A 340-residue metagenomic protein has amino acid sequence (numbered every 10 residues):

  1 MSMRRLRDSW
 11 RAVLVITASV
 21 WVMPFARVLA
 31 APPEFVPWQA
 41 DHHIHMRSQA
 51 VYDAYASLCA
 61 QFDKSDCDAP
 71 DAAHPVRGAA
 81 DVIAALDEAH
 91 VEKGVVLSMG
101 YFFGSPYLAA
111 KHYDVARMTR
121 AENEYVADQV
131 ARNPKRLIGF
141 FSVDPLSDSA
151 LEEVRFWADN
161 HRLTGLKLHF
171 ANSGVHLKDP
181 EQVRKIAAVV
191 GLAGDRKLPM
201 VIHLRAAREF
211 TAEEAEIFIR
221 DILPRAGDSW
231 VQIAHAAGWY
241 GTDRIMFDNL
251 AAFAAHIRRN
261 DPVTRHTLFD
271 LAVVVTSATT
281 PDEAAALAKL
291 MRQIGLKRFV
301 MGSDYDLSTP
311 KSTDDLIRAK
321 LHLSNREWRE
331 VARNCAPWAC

Functional and structural regions predicted by a protein language model:
S2-L14: Bacterial N-terminal signal peptides that target proteins for export
R5-L6, A31-H42, V51-K93, F156 (+3 more regions): Mid-to-C-terminal alpha-helical segments outside catalytic/metal-binding sites
V13-R27: Bacterial N-terminal signal peptides
H43, L86, G94, V126 (+5 more regions): Divalent metal-coordination and catalytic microenvironments
H43-V51, H203, H235: Histidine-centered divalent metal-coordination motifs
D71-R77, F102-G104, V115-T119, V143-L151 (+5 more regions): Acidic-and-aromatic substrate-binding clefts and catalytic sites of carbohydrate-active enzymes
F102, P106-R208: Active-site gating/metal-coordination segments in enzymes
T164-G165, K178-V300: Catalytic pocket-lining loop regions of alpha/beta-barrel enzymes, especially the amidohydrolase/enolase/GH5 lineages
